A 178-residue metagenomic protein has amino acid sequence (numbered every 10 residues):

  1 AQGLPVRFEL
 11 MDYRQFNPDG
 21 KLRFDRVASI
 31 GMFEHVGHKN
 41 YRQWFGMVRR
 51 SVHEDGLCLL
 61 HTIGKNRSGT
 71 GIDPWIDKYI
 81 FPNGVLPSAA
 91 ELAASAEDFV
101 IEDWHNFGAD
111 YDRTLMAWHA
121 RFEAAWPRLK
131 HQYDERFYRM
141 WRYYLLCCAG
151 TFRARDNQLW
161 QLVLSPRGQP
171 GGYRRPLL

Functional and structural regions predicted by a protein language model:
P5-F8, C58: Hydrophobic/aromatic anchor residues within beta-strands of the central parallel beta-sheet of Rossmann-like
R7-M11, E102-H105: General small-molecule cofactor/ligand-binding pocket signal
M11-V27: A short acidic, Gly/Pro-enriched loop at the edge of an enzyme's catalytic core that lines a small-molecule cofactor
D12-R14, T62-K65: Short glycine-enriched loops at secondary-structure junctions
A28-F33: A conserved beta-strand element that flanks and buttresses the S-adenosyl-L-methionine
H35-R42: Active-site glycine- and acidic-residue-rich loops that bind and position anionic ligands or nucleotide-like cofactors
R42-L57: A short glycine-rich, Lys/Arg-flanked "PGG" loop and its adjoining helix->strand segment in the class I
I63-G171, L178: Substrate-binding/catalytic lobe of Class I Rossmann-like enzymes that use SAM or dcSAM, i.e., the mid-to-C-terminal
